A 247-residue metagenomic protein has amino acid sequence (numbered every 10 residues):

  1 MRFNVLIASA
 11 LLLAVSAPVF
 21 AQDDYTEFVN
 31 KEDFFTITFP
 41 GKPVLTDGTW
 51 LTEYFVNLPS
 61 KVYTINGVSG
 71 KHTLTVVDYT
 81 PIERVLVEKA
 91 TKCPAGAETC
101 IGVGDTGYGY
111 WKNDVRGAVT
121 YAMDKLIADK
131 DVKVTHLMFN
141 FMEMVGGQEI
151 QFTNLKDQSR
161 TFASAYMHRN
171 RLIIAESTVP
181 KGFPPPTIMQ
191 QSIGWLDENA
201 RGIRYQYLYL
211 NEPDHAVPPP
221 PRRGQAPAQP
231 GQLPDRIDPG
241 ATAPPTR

Functional and structural regions predicted by a protein language model:
M1-I7: Bacterial N-terminal signal peptides that target proteins for export
V19-D23: Boundary at the C-terminal end of the N-terminal hydrophobic targeting segment
N30-F55: N-terminal targeting signals for Sec/Tat export/insertion, comprising classic cleavable signal peptides
K31, P43, G96, V119-K130 (+3 more regions): Surface-exposed amphipathic alpha-helical segments
T38-K42, G67-K71, V145, Y166-I173: Short, solvent-exposed coil/turn segments at beta-strand boundaries
G48-W50, R84-K89, P184-M189, H215: A short, polar/proline- and glycine-enriched secondary-structure boundary/capping micro-motif
L51-S164, I237-G240, R247: Conserved polar/disulfide-associated segments of primarily extracytoplasmic proteins
